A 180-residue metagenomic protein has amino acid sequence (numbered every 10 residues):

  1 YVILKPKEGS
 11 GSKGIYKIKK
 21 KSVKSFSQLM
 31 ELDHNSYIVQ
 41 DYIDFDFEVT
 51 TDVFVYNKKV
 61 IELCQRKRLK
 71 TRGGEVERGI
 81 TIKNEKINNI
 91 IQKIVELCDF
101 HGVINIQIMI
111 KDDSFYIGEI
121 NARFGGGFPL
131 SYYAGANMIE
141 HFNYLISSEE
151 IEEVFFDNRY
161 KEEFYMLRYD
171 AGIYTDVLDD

Functional and structural regions predicted by a protein language model:
Y1-K20, S25-F26: Conserved anion/nucleotide-ligand pocket segment
K5, Q107, E119: Acidic active-site catalytic centers that drive phospho-/nucleotidyl reactions and related ester hydrolyses
K20-K24, M30-S36, Q40-D99, I110 (+3 more regions): ATP-dependent carboxylate/phosphate-activation module, predominantly the ATP-grasp catalytic core and closely related
S114-Y116: Conserved protein kinase catalytic/activation segment
K161: Active-site-proximal substrate-binding core of FAD-dependent oxidoreductases
Y165-M166, D179: C-terminal terminal-structure detector
Y174-D180: Glycine-rich active-site loop/lid that clamps phosphate-bearing ligands
